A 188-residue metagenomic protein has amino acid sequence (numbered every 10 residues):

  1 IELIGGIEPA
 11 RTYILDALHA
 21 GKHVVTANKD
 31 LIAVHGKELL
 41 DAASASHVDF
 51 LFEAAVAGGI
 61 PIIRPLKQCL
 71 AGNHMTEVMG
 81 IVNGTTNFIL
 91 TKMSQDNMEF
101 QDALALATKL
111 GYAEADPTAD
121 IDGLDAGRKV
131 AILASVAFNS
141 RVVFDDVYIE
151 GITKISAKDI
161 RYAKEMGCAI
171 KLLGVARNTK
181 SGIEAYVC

Functional and structural regions predicted by a protein language model:
I1: Glycine/alanine-rich phosphate-binding loops at beta-alpha junctions
I4-A20, A27-Q68: Rossmann-fold NAD(P)-binding glycine/threonine-rich loop
I7, I32-A33, N97, L124 (+1 more regions): Short alpha-helix boundary/capping motifs
D16-A20, Q68, V82-G84, A137-S140: A short alpha-helix capping/helix-coil boundary motif
V24-V25, V78: Hydrophobic residues within beta-strands of alpha/beta enzymes
S44-A113, T118-D120, L124-D125, I132: Rossmann-like NAD(P)H-binding beta-loop-alpha module
L104-C188: Substrate-binding/catalytic subdomain of NAD(P)-dependent oxidoreductase enzymes
